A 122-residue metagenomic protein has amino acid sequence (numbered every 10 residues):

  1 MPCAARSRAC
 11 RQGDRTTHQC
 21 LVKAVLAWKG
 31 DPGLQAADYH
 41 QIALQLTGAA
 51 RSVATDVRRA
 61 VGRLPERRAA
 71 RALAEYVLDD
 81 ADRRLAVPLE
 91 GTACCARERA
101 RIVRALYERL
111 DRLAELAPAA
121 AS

Functional and structural regions predicted by a protein language model:
M1-D14, E66-A69, E108, A119-S122: Long, low-complexity intrinsically disordered regions
M1-I42: Short terminal alpha-helical segments
G13-T17, A37, Q41, G48 (+4 more regions): Alpha-helix boundary/N-cap detector
V22, Q45-V53, R99, L106-Y107: Hydrophobic alpha-helical membrane segments, chiefly transmembrane helices and signal peptide h-regions, characterized
V25-L34, V57-L64, R84-G91, L110-A117: Secondary-structure edge/capping motif, primarily at the C-terminal ends of alpha-helices and the immediately following
T47-C94: Amphipathic protein-protein interaction modules
Y76-S122: Amphipathic alpha-helical binding modules
